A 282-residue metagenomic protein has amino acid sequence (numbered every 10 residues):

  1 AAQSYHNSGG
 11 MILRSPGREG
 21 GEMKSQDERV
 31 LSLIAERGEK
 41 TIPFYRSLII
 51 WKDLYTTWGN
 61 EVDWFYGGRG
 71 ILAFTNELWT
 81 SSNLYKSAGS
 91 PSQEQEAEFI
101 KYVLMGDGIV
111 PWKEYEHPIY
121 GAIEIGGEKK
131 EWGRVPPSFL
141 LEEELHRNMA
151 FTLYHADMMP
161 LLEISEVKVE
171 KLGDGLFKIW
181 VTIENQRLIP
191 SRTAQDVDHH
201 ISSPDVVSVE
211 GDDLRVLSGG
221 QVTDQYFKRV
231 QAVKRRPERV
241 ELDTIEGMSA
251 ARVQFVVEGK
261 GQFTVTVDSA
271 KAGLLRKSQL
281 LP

Functional and structural regions predicted by a protein language model:
A1-L172, F177-K178, T182-Q186, E210-K228 (+1 more regions): Metallocarboxypeptidase
E184-P282: C-terminal beta-sandwich/jelly-roll accessory domains of carbohydrate-active enzymes
